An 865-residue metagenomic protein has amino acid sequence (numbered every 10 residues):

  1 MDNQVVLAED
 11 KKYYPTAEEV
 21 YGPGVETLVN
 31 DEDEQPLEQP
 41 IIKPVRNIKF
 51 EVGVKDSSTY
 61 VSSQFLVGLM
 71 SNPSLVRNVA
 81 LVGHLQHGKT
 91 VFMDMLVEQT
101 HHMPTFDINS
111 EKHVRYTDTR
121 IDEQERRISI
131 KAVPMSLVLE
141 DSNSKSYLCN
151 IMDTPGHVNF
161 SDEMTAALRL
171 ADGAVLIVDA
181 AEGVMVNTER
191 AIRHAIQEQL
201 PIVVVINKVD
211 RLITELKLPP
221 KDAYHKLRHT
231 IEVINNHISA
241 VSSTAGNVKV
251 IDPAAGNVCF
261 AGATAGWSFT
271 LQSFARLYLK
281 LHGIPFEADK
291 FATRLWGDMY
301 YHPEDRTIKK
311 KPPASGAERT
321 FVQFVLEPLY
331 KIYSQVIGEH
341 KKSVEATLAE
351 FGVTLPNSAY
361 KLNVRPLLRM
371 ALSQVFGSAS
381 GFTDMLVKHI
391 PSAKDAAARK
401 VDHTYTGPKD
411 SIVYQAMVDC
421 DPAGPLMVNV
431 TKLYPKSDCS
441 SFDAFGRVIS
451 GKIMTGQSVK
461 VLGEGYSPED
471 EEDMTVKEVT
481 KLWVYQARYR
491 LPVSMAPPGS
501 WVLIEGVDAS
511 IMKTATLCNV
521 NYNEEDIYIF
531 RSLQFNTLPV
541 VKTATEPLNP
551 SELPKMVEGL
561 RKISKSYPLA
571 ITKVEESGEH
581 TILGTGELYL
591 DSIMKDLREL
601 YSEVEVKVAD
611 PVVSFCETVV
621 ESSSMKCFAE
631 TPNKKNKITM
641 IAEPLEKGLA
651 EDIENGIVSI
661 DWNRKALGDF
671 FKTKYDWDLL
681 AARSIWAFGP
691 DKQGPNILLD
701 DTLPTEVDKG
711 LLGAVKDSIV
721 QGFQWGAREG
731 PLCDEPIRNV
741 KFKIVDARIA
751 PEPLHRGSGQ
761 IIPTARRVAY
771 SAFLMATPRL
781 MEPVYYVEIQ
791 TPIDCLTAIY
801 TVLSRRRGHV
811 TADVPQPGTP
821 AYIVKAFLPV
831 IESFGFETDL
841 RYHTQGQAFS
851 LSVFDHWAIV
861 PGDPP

Functional and structural regions predicted by a protein language model:
M1-L75, I128-S129, P134, L271-L277 (+9 more regions): Intrinsically disordered, low-complexity N-terminal segments enriched in charged residues and glycine with frequent
P40-I177, A191, L216, V233: P-loop NTPase switch module centered on the Walker A-proximal segment
G88, V158, V184, L212-I213 (+1 more regions): Catalytic P-loop NTPase motifs of RecA-like helicase/translocase cores
T90-V91, Q374-K388, S392, P498-V520: Structured, non-catalytic alpha/beta "coupling" segments that mediate domain-domain communication and provide generic
S142-N143, L168, G173-D252: Conserved C-terminal guanine-recognition region of P-loop GTPase G domains, centered on the G4
A180, V203-H225, V258-F269, I332 (+4 more regions): G-domain G4 guanine-recognition motif of GTPases
Y224, N235, A245-V248, G266 (+3 more regions): Accessory interaction regions appended to the cores of large information-processing enzymes
H237-S441, T572: C-terminal-of-GTPase-core extension/linker across diverse P-loop GTPases
